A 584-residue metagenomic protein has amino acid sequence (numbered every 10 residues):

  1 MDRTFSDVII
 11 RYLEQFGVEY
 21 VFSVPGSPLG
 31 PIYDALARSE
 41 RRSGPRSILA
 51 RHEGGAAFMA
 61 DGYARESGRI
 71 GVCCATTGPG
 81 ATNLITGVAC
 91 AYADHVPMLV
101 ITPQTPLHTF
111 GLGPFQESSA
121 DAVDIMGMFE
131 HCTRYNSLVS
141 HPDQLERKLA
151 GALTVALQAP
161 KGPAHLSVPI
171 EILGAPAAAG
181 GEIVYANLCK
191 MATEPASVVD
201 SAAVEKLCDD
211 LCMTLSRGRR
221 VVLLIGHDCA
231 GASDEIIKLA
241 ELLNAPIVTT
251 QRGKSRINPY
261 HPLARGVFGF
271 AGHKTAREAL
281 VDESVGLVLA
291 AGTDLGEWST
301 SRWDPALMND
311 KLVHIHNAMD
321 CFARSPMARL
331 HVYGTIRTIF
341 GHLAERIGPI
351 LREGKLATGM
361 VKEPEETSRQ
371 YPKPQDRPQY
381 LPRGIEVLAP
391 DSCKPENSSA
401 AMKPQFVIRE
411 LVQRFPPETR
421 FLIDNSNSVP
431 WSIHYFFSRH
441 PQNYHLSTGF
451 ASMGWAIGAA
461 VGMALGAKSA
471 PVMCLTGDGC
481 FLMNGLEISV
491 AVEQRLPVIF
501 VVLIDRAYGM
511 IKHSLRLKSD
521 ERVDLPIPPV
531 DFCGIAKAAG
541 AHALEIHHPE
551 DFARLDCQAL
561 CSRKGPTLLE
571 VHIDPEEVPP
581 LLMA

Functional and structural regions predicted by a protein language model:
M1-I350, P417, V490, P497-F500 (+1 more regions): N-terminal alpha/beta PP-like core and its mobile active-site loop of ThDP/TPP-dependent enzymes
S6-E19, S27-P28, I32-A37, S368-M463 (+1 more regions): Active-site diphosphate/adenylate-binding microenvironment
T109-A120, A323-R324, H331-Y333, R337-F340 (+1 more regions): Thiamine diphosphate
D143, D209, N309-N425, H547-C557 (+1 more regions): Phosphate/pyrophosphate-binding active-site segments
I170-L173, S428, P575: Short, internal active-site loops enriched in acidic
A291, I315-H316, I423, G477-D478 (+1 more regions): Active-site flanking residues adjacent to catalytic metal/cofactor-binding acidic residues
S299-T300, L343-P349, L356-M360, E365 (+5 more regions): Hydrophobic, well-ordered secondary-structure segments that either form specific early membrane-associated helices used
